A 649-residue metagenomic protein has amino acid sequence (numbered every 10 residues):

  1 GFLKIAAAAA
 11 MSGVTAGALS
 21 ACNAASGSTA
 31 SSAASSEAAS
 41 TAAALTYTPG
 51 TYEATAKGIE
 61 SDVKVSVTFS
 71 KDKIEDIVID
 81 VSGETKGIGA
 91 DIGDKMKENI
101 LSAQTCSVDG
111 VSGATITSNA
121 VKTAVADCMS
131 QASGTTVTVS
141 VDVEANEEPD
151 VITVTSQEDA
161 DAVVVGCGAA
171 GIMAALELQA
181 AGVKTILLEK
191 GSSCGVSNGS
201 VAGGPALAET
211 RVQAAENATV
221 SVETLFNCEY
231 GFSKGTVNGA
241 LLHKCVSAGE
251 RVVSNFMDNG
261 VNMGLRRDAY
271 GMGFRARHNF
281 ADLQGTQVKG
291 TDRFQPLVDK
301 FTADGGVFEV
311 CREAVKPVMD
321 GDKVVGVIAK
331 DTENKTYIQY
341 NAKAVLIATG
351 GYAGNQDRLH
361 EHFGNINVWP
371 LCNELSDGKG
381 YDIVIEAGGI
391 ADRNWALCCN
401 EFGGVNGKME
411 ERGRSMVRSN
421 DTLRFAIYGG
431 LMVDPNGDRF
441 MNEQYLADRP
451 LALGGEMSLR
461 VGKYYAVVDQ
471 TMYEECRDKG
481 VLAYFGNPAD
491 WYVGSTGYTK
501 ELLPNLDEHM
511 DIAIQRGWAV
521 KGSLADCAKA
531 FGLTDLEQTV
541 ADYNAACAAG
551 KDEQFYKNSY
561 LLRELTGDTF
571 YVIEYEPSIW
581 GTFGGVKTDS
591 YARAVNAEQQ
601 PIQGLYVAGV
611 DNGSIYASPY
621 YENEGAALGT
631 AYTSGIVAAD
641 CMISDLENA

Functional and structural regions predicted by a protein language model:
G1-G13, G17-A21: N-terminal secretory signal peptides and thylakoid transit peptides that target proteins across membranes
A44-D142: Active-site- and interface-proximal helix/loop "cap" or "latch" segments in soluble metabolic and energy-transducing
V78, K316, T534-P619: A glycine-rich dinucleotide-binding beta-alpha-beta segment and adjacent secondary-structure elements that constitute
I152-G168: Beta1/beta-strand and adjacent pyrophosphate-binding region of the FAD-binding site in flavoprotein oxidoreductases
E158-A160, K335-A344: Core beta-strand elements of the Rossmann-like FAD/NAD(P) dinucleotide-binding domain in flavoenzyme oxidoreductases
S247-T336, Q356-D357, G404, C547-G567: Conserved redox-cofactor binding core of oxidoreductases
Y340-K408, L628, V637: Glycine-rich loop(s) and the adjacent beta-strand/alpha-helix scaffold that form part
Y381-I383, I390-A530: An anion/pyrophosphate-binding glycine-rich loop and adjacent beta-alpha core in soluble alpha-beta enzymes
